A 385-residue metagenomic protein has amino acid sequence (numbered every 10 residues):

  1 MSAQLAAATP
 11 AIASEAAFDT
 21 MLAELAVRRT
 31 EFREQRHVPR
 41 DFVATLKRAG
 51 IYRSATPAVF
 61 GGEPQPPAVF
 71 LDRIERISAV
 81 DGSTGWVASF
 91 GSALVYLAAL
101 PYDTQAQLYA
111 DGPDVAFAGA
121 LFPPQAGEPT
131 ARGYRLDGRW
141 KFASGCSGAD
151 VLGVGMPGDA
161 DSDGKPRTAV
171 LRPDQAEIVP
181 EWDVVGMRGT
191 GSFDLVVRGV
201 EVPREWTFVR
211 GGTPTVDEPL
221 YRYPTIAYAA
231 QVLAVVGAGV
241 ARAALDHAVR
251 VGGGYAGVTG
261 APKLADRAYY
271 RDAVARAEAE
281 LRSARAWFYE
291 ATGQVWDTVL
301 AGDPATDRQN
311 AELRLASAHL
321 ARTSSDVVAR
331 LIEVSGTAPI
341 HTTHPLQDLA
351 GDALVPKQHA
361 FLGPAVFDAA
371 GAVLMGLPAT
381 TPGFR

Functional and structural regions predicted by a protein language model:
M1-A23, F384-R385: Basic/polar N-terminal segments that are highly enriched at the extreme N-terminus, encompassing both cleavable
A26, T30-R33, S283-H319, A329-I340: C-terminal helix-coil-helix/basic helical segment that borders enzyme active sites and/or dimer interfaces and provides
V38-R48, Y52-A149: Glycine-rich flavin
R139-A176, G336: DPxDG-like acidic metal-binding loop motif
V185-M187, S192-R282: Glycine-rich beta->alpha junctions and the first turn(s) of the following alpha-helix
G239, A275-R282, R314, A318-S325 (+1 more regions): Generic structural signal for well-ordered, non-transmembrane alpha-helical segments in soluble/cytosolic regions
D326-E333, P364-D368: Short segments within alpha-helical structural elements
T337-R385: Glycine-rich phosphate/cofactor-binding loops in nucleotide/flavin-utilizing enzymes
